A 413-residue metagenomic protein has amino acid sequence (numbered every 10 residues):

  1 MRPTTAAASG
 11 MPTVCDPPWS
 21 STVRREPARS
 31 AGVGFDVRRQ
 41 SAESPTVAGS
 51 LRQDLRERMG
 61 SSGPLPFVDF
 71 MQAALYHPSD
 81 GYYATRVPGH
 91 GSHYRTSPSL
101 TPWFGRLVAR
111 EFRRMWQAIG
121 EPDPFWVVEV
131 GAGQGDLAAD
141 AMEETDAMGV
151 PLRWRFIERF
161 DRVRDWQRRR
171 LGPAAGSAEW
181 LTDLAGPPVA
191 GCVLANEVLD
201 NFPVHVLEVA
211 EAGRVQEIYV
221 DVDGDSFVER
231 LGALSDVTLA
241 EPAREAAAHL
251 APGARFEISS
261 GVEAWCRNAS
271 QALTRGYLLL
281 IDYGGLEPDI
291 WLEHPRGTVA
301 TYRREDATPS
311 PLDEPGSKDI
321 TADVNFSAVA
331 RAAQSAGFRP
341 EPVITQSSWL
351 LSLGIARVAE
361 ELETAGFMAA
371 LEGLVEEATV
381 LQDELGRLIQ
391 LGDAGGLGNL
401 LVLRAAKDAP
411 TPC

Functional and structural regions predicted by a protein language model:
R2-R25, R29-S30: Low-acidity, Ser/Thr- and Arg-rich intrinsically disordered low-complexity segments
F35-V130, Q134-V189, L207, S348-L351 (+2 more regions): Rossmann-like AdoMet
A74, V193, V329: A residue-level signal for conserved active-site and pocket-lining positions in enzyme catalytic cores
A132, D161, L199, G285 (+1 more regions): Short, glycine/acidic-enriched loop or turn micro-motifs at the edges of active sites
R164, F202-P203, P288: Conserved protein kinase catalytic core
L194-P242, E293-R303: A mobile, often basic/glycine-rich helix-loop segment that functions as the active-site lid/recognition loop
A240-C413: Long, Lys/Arg- and hydrophobic-enriched amphipathic alpha-helices
